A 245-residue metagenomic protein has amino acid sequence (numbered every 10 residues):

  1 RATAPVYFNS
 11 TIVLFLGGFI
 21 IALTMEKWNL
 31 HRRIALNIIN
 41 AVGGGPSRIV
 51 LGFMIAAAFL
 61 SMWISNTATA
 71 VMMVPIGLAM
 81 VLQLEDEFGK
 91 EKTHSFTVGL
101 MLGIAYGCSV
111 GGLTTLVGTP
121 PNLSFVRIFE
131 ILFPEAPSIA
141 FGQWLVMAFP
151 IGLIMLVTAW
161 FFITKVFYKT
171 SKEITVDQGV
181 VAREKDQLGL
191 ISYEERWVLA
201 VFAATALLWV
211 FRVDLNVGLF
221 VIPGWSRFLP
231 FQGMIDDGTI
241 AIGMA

Functional and structural regions predicted by a protein language model:
R1-L14, I131-A136, Q143-A245: Hydrophobic transmembrane alpha-helices of multi-pass small-molecule transporters
A2-G89: Membrane-embedded alpha-helical segments and adjacent helix-loop junctions characteristic of multi-pass solute
F19, F59-P75, S95-F141, M147 (+2 more regions): Alpha-helical transmembrane segments and, especially, the helix-loop junctions at the ends of these helices
L23-T24, N37, A41, A58 (+8 more regions): Generic, well-ordered alpha-helical scaffold segments in large soluble proteins
E26, L82-E85, P121, K169-K172 (+1 more regions): Juxtamembrane transmembrane-helix termini
I39-G44, T93, V181-L190: Membrane-interface segments at loop-to-transmembrane junctions
S47-R48, V98, G142, G238: Residues that define the loop-to-transmembrane-helix transition and helix capping in multi-pass membrane transporters
G89-T97, V221-S226: Short mixed-charge
